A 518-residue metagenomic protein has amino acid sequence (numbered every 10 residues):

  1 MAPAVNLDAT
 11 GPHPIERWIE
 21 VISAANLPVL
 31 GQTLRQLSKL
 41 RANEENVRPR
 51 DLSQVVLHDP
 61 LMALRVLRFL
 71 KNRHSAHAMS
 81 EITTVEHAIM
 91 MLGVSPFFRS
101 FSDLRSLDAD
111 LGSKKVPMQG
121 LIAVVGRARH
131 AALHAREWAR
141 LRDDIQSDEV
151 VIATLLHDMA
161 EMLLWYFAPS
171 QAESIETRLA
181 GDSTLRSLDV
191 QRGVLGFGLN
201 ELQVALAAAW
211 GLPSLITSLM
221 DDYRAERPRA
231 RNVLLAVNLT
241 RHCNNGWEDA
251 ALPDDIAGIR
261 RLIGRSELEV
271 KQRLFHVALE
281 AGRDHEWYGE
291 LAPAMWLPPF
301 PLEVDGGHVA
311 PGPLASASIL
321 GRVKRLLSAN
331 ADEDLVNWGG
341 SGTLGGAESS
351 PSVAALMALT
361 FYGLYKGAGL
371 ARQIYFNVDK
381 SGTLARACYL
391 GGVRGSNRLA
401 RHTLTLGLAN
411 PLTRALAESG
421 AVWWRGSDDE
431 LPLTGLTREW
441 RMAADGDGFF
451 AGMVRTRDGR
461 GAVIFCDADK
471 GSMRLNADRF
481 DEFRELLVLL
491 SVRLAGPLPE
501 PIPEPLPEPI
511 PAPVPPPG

Functional and structural regions predicted by a protein language model:
M1-Q171, S187-Q191, G198, L202-I216 (+4 more regions): Conserved alpha-helical "signature site" that marks functionally important helical segments or helix/loop junctions
A24, P28, D305-S350: Signal-transmission linkers at sensory-effector interfaces
I145-Q146, S350-R386: Helix-loop-beta substructure at the N-terminus of cytosolic sensory domains that couple signal/ligand detection
T177-S183, F376-A400: GAF sensory/regulatory domain recognition with acknowledged cross-activation on helical regulatory dimers
G246-P253, V454-A468: Sensory-domain boundary capping and coupling elements
S396-P432: Regulatory sensory and allosteric helical modules in signal-transduction proteins and certain transcription factors
G435-G459: Helix-to-coil/beta transition segments that act as allosteric "coupling" elements at the rims of sensory or catalytic
A468-R484, L494-E500: Regulatory loop-to-helix N-cap segments in sensory/regulatory domains that couple ligand/signal detection
